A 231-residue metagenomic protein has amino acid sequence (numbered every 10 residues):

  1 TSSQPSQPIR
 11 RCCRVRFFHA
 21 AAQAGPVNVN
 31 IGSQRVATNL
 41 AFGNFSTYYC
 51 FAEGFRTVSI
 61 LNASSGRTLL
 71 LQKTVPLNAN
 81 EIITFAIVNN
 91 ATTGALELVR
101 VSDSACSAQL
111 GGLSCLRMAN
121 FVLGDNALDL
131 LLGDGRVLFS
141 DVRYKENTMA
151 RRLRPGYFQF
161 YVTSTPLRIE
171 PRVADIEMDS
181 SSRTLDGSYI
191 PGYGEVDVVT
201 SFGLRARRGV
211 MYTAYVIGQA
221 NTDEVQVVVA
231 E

Functional and structural regions predicted by a protein language model:
T1-E231: Intrinsically disordered, low-complexity polar regions and short flexible loop motifs
